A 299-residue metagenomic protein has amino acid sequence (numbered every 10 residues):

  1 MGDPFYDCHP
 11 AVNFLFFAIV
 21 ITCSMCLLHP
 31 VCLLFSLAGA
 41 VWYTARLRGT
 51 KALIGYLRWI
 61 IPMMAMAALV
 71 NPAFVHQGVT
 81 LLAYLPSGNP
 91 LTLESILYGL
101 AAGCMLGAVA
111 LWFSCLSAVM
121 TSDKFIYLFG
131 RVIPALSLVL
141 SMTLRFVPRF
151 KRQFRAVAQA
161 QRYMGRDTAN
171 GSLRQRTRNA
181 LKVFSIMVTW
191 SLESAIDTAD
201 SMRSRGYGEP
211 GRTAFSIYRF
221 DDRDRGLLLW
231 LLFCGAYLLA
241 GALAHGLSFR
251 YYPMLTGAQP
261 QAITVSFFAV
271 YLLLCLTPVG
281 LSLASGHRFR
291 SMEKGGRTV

Functional and structural regions predicted by a protein language model:
G2-A45, A156-V299: Transmembrane alpha-helix interface motif
P30, G49-T50, I133-L136: Membrane-helix interface segments
C32-L34, K51-A52, T143-R145: Short, charged/polar low-complexity linear motifs in solvent-exposed/disordered segments
R46-G55: Membrane-interface helix-boundary motifs at transmembrane edges
Y56-R174, R290-V299: Juxtamembrane/interface alpha-helical elements of multi-pass membrane proteins
